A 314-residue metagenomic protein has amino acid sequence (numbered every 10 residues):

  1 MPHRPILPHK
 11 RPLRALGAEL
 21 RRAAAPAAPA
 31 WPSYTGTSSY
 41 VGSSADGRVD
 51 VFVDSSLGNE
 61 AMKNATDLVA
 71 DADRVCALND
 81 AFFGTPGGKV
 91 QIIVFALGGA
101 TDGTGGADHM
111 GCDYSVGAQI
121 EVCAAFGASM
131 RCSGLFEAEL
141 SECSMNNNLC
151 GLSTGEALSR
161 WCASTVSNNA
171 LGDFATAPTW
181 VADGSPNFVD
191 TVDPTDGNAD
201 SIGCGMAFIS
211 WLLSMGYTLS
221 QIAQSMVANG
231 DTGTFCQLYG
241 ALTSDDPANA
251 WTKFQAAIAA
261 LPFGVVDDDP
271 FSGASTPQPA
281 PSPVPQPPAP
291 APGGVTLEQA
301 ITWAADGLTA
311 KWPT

Functional and structural regions predicted by a protein language model:
H3, A30, D231-T314: Beta/coil-rich, acidic/histidine-enriched accessory regions frequently appended to metallopeptidases
R4-L140, S144-G151, G155, C162 (+1 more regions): Zn2+-dependent metallopeptidase catalytic core
H9, T37-Y40, D46, P186 (+5 more regions): A generic structural signal for solvent-exposed, polar alpha-helical segments
A15-A18, S56, A70, A77-A81 (+7 more regions): Polar/charged alpha-helical tracts
E19, A30-S33, S39, V51 (+7 more regions): Intrinsic disorder/low-structure terminal segments
G84, G99-A107, G203, T218 (+2 more regions): Glycine-centered flexibility motif
A100-D113, V189-D196, L238-L242, A280-P290: Short, charged low-complexity intrinsically disordered segments located at boundaries of structured domains
C112, M130, G134, L149-Y217 (+1 more regions): Acidic/His/Gly-enriched intrinsically disordered linker/tail segments that often contain short helix/coil "MoRF-like"
